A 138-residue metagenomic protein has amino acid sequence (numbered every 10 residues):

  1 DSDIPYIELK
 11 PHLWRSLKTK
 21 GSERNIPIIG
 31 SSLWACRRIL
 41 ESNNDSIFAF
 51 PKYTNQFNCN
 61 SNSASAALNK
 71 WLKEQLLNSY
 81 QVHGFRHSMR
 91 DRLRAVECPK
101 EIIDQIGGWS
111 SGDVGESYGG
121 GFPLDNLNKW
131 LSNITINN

Functional and structural regions predicted by a protein language model:
D3, H12-L13, P27-N78: Active-site/catalytic core of tyrosine-dependent DNA strand-transfer enzymes
I7: Short aromatic-glycine-enriched beta-strand elements
P11-T19: Short, flexible, glycine-rich and Lys/Arg-enriched loop motifs at helix boundaries that contact anionic partners
K20, V82-H83: Residue-level marker of regulatory loop/turn positions in helix-turn-helix DNA-binding domains and in histidine
R24-N25, R86: Short, cationic motifs built from Arg/Lys/His that form the positively charged side of catalytic pockets
L33, Q56, K100, G107-N137: Catalytic-site neighborhood detector that most strongly recognizes the C-terminal catalytic loop/helix of tyrosine
F48-F50, R90, Y118: Bulky hydrophobic/aromatic "packing anchor" residues in well-ordered structure
G84-S110: C-terminal catalytic core of tyrosine-transesterase DNA break-rejoin enzymes
